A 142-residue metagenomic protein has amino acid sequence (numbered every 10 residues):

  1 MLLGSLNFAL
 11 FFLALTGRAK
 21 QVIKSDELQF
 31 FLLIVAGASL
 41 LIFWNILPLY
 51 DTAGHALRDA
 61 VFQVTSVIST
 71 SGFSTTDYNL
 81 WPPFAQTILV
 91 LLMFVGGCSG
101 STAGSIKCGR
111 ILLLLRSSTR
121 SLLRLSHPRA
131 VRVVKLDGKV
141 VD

Functional and structural regions predicted by a protein language model:
M1-D142: Membrane-proximal intracellular helices of multi-pass ion channels
